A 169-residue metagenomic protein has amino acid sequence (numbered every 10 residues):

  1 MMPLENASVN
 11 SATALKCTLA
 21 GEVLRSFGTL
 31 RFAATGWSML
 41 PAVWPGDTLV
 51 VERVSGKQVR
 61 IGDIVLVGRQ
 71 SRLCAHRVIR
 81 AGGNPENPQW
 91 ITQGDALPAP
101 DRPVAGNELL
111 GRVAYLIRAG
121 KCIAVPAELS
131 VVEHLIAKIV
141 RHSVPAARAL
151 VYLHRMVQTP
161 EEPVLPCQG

Functional and structural regions predicted by a protein language model:
M1-G56, A119-G169: Protein maturation boundaries and topogenic segments
R31, V50-V51, L66, I91 (+1 more regions): Hydrophobic beta-strand signal
G56-V67: Short coil-to-beta transition motif at edge beta-strands of beta-rich domains
D63-V65, C74-A81: Short beta-strand-centered aromatic/proline hotspots
V78-R80, L109, V113: Conserved hydrophobic positions within beta-strands
G82-N87, A114-A119: Short, conserved beta-turn/loop elements at beta-strand boundaries and strand-helix junctions
N87-L110: Short solvent-exposed strand/turn elements
